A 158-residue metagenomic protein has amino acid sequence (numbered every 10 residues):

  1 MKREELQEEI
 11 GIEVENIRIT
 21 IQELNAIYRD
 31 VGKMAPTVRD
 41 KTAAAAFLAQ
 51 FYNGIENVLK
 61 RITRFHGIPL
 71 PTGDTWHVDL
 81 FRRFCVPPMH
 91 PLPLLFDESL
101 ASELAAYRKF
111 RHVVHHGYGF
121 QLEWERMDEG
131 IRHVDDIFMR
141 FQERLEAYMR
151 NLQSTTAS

Functional and structural regions predicted by a protein language model:
M1-S158: Solvent-exposed interaction patches of small proteins and small membrane subunits
